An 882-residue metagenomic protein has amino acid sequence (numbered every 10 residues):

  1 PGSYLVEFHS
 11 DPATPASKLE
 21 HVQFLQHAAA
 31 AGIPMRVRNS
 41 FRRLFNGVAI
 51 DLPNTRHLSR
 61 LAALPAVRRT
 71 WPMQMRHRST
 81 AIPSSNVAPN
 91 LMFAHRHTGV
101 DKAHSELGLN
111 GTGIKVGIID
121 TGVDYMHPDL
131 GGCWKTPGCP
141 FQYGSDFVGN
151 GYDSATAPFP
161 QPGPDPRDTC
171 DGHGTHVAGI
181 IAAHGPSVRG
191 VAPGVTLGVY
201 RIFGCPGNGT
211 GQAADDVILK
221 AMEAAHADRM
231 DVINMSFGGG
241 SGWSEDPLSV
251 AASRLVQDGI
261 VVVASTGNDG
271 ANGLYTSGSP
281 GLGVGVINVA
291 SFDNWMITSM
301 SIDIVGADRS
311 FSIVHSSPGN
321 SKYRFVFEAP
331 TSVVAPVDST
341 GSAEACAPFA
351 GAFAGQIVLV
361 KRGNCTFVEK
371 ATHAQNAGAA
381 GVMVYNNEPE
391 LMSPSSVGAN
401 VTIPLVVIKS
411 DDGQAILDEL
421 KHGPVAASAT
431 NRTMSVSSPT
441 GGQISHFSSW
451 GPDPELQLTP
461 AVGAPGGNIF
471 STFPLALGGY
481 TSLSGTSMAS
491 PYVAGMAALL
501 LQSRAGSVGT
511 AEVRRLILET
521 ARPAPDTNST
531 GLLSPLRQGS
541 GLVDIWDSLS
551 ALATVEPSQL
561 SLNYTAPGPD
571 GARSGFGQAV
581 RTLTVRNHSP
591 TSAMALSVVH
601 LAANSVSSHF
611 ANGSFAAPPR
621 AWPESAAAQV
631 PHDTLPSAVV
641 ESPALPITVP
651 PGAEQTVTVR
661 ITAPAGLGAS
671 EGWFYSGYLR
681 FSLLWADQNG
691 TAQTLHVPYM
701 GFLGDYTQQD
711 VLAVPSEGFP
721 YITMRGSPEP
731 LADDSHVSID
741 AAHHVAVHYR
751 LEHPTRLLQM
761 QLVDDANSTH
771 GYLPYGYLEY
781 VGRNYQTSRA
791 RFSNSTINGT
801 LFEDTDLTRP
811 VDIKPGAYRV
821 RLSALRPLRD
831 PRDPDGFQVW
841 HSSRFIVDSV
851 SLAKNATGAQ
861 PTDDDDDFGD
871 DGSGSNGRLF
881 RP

Functional and structural regions predicted by a protein language model:
Q26-T112, D129-P137, V284, Q414-T430: Autoinhibitory propeptides
N39, N234, V286-N288, S393 (+5 more regions): C-terminal subdomain of the subtilisin-like protease fold in secreted/lumenal serine endopeptidases
H104-A214, D228-D231, G242, Q257 (+6 more regions): Subtilisin-like serine protease catalytic core
P128, D165, Y275-P460, A464: Structured lumen-facing ectodomains of secretory-pathway proteins
V148-Q161, G341-A345, S448-P491: Catalytic-core environment of secreted peptidases
A178-I181, G198-G204, T276, G363 (+3 more regions): Hydrolase catalytic cores
A264, G442-S448, I545-S592, V599-H600 (+2 more regions): Beta-sheet-dominated interaction scaffolds and their linkers
V555-N563, P590-R660, R756-T796, L801: Surface-exposed binding patches on compact interaction domains or structured appendages
